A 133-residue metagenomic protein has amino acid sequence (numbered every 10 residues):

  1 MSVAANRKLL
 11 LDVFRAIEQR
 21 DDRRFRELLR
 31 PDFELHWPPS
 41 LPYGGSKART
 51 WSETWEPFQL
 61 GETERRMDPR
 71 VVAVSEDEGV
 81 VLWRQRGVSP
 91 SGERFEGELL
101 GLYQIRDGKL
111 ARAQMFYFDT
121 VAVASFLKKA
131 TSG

Functional and structural regions predicted by a protein language model:
M1-P31, K129-G133: Short, low-complexity N-terminal intrinsically disordered segments enriched in polar/charged residues
N6, S91, Q104-R106, A122: Hydrophobic/basic alpha-helical segments enriched in Actinobacteria
L10-V13, R24-R26, F33, T50-W51 (+3 more regions): Hydrophobic pocket/interface hotspot
R23-D77: A solvent-exposed, acidic/Ser-Thr-rich amphipathic alpha-helical stretch
W55, R66-A73, R84-G87, E98-Q104 (+1 more regions): Hydrophobic/aromatic beta-strand elements that line small-molecule binding cavities or substrate pockets in beta-rich
L60, G87-E96: Short, cysteine-centered beta-strand-loop-beta hairpins and adjacent loop/turn segments enriched in charged/polar
R112-G133: Low-complexity, intrinsically disordered terminal/linker segments enriched in charged and Gly/Pro repeats
